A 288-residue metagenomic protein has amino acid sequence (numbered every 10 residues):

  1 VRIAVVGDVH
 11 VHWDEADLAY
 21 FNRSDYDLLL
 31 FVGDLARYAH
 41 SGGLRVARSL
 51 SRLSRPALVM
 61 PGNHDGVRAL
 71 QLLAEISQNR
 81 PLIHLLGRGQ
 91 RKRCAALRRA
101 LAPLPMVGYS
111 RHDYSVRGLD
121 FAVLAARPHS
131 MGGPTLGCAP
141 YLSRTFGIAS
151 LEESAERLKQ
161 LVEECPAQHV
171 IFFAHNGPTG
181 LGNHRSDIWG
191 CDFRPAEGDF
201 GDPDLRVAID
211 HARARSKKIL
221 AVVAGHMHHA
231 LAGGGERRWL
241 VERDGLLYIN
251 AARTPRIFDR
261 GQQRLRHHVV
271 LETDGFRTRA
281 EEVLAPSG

Functional and structural regions predicted by a protein language model:
V1-H10, D120-T135, I171-H175, L246-T254 (+1 more regions): Active-site-proximal beta-strand elements of phosphoester/diester hydrolases
V1-L58, G66-Q71: N-terminal active-site segment of His-dependent metallophosphoesterases
V5-D8, L29-D34, A57-N63, Y109 (+4 more regions): Active-site neighborhood of phospho(di)ester-bond hydrolases with catalytic His/Asp-centered motifs
H10-A16, A36-S41, N63-Q71, M131-P134 (+3 more regions): Active-site environment of divalent metal-dependent phosphoester hydrolases
E15, R117, H211-K218, H228-G288: Binuclear metal-dependent phosphoesterase catalytic core
A47-S51, A96-D120, E152-V170: Short amphipathic alpha-helices and their capping/turn segments at secondary-structure boundaries
R117-H169, D199-G201: Binuclear metal-dependent hydrolase catalytic cores centered on His/Asp/Glu-rich metal-binding motifs
Q168-K218: Active-site-proximal segments of metal-dependent phosphoesterases and phosphodiesterases across multiple
